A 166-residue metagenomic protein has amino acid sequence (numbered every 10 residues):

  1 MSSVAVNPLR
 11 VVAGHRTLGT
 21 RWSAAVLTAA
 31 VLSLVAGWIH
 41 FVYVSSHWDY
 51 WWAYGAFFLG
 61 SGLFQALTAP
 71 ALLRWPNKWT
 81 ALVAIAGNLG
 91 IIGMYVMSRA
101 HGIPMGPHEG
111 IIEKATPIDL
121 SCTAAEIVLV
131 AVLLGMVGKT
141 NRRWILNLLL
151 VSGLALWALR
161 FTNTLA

Functional and structural regions predicted by a protein language model:
M1-R21: Short, Lys/Arg-rich, polar N-terminal cytosolic tail immediately upstream of the first transmembrane signal-anchor
T20-A30, A71-N88, L146-L150: Interfacial segments of alpha-helical transmembrane regions
W22, V42-F64: Transmembrane alpha-helix entry/boundary detector in multi-pass membrane proteins
V31-H47: Membrane-embedded alpha-helical segments in integral membrane proteins
P70-P76, L134-R142: Structural signal for the C-terminal ends of transmembrane alpha-helices and the immediately following loop
E109-A124: Short aromatic-rich membrane-water interface segments that cap or initiate transmembrane helices in multi-pass membrane
L156-A166: Juxtamembrane boundary at the C-terminal end of a transmembrane helix
